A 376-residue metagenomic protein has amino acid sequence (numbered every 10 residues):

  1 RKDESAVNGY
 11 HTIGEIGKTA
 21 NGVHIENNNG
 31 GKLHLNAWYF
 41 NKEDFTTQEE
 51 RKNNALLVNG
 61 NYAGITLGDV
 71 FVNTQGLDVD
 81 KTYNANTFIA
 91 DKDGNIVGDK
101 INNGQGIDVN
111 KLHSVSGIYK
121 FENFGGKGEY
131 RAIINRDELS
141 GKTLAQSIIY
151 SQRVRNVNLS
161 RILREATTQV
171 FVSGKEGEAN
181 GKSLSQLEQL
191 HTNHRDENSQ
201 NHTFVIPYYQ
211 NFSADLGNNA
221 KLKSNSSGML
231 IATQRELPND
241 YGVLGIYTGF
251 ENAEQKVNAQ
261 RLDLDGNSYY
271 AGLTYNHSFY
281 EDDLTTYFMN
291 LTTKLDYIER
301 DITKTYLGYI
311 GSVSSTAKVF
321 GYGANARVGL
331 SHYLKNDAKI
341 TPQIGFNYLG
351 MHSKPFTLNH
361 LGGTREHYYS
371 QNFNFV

Functional and structural regions predicted by a protein language model:
R1-G64: Sequence/structural signature of small/polar-enriched beta-strand/turn repeats that build beta-strand-rich repeat
E4, N21-G22, G94, N219 (+2 more regions): Intrinsic-disorder/low-complexity loop/linker signature
A20, S116-Y119, G125, Y241 (+2 more regions): Secondary-structure boundary/capping signal
H34-N53, G68-E236: Outer-membrane translocation/initiation segment of Type V secreted surface proteins
Y62-A63, A85, V205, P342: Residue-level detector of buried hydrophobic side-chain packing in well-ordered secondary-structure elements
A85-A90, Y247, K339, Q343: Conserved short hydrophobic patches within well-ordered secondary structure
I148-K335: Outer membrane beta-barrel translocator domains of Type V secretion systems
V319-V376: Detector for outer-membrane/organellar transmembrane beta-barrel domains, recognizing the amphipathic beta-strand
